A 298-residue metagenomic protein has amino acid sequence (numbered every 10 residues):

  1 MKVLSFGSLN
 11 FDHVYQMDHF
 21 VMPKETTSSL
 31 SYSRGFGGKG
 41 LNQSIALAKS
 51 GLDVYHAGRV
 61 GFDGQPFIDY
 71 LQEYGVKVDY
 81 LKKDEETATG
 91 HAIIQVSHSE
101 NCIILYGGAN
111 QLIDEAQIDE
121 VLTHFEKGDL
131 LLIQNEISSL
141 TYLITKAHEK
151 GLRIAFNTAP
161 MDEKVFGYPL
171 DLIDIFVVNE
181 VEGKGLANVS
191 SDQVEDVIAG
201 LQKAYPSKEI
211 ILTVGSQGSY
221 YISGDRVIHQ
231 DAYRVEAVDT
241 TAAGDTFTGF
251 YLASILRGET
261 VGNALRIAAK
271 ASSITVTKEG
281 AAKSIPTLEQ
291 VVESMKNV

Functional and structural regions predicted by a protein language model:
M1-F6, Y70-K83, Q95-V227: Ribokinase/PfkB-type carbohydrate-kinase core domain
M1-P23: Positively charged, low-complexity intrinsically disordered leader regions
V3, E25-H91, E293-V298: Substrate-binding N-lobe of the ribokinase-like
L9, E136, T246: Active-site metal-binding loops of divalent metal-dependent hydrolases
F20-S29, V177-N179, I228-D231: Short glycine/proline- and charge-enriched loop/turn segments that cap or connect secondary-structure elements
L47, N179, G244: Short, conserved phosphate/pyrophosphate- and ester-handling motifs at nucleotide-, phospho-/glycolipid
A57, I104, Q230: Hydrophobic residues at beta-strand termini and immediately following loops that shape nucleotide-binding pockets
E163, V194-V298: Conserved phosphate-binding/catalytic region of the ribokinase-like
